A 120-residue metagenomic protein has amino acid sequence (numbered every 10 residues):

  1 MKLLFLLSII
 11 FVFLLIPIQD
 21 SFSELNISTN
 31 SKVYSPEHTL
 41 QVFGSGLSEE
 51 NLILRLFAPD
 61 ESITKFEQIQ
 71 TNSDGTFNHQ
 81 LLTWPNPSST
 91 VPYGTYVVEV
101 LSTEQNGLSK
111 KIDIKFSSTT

Functional and structural regions predicted by a protein language model:
L3-I9, F13-T120: Ser/Thr-rich low-complexity repeats and stalk/linker segments
